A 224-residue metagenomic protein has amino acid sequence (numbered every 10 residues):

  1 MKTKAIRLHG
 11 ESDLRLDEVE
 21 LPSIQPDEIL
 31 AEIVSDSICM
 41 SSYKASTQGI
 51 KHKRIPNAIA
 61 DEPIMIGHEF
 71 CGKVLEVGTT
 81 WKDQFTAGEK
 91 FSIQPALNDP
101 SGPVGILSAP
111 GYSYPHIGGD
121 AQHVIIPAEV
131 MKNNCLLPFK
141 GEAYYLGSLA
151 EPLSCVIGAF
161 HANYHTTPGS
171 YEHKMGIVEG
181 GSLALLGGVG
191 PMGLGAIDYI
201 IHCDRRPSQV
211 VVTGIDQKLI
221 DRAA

Functional and structural regions predicted by a protein language model:
K2-K4: Extreme N-terminal starter segment of soluble prokaryotic enzymes
P22-S37, K51-P100, G118, L137-K140: Glycine-rich beta-strand-centered segment in the early N-terminal region that forms part of a ligand/cofactor-binding
K44-H52: Short Gly/aromatic-enriched secondary-structure transition segments
V77, P152, G187-G190: Glycine-rich Rossmann-fold phosphate-binding loop(s) that bind the pyrophosphate of adenine dinucleotide cofactors
W81, N163, T167, I200-D204: Active-site catalytic pocket residues across diverse enzymes, especially alpha/beta-hydrolases
A96-S182: NAD(P)H dinucleotide-binding glycine-rich loop of Rossmann-like/cofactor-binding domains, especially the beta1-alpha1
C155, P191-M192, L219: Hydrophobic/small residue at the entry helix of a nucleotide-binding pocket
E179-G181, L186, I197, I201-A224: Adenosine-nucleotide cofactor-binding segment
